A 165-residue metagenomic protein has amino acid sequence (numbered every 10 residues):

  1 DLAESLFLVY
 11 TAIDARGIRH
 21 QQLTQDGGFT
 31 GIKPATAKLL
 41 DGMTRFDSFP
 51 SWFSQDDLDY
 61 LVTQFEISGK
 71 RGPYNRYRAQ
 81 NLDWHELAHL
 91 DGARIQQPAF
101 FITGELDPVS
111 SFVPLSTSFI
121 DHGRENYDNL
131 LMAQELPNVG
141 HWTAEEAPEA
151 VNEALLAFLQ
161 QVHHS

Functional and structural regions predicted by a protein language model:
D1-H89: Helix-rich cap/lid subdomain of alpha/beta-hydrolase
L2, R71, Q96, D128-L130: A structure-centric signal for secondary-structure junctions around beta-strands
V9, T103, P137: Residues at the C-termini of beta-strands that transition into short coil/loop
S68, N81, L106-V113, H141: Acidic catalytic loop of the alpha/beta-hydrolase fold
P73, L87-H89, F112-G123: Short alpha-helix in the alpha/beta-hydrolase fold that links the catalytic acid
H89-I95: Serine-hydrolase catalytic core
I95, F101-T103: Short beta-strand/loop motif that positions the catalytic acidic residue of the alpha/beta-hydrolase fold
Y127-S165: Catalytic active-site module of serine/aspartate enzymes centered on a nucleophile-bearing elbow/loop
